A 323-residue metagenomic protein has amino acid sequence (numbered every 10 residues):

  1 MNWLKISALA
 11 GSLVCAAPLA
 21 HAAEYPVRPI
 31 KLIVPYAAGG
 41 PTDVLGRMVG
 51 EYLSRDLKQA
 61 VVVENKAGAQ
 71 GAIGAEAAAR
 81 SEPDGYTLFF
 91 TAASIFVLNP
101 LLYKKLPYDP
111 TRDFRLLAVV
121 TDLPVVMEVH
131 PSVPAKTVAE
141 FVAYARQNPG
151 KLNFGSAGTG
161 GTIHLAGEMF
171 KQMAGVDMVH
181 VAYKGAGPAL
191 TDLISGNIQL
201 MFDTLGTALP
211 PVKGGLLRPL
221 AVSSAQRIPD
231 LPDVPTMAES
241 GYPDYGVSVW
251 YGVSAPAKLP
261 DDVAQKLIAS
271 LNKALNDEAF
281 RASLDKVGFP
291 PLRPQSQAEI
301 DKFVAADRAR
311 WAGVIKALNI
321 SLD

Functional and structural regions predicted by a protein language model:
M1-N2: N-terminal secretory signal peptides that target proteins for export/translocation
K5-A16: Bacterial N-terminal signal peptides
A22-R112, K151-N153, G175-T204, P211 (+2 more regions): N-terminal (or domain-start) structured segment
V27-P29, M173, K213, E239 (+1 more regions): An extracytoplasmic/periplasmic, membrane-proximal ligand-sensing/linker region
V44, M48, I73, A77 (+14 more regions): Extracytoplasmic/secreted proteins, especially bacterial periplasmic and envelope-associated proteins
R80-Y86, L101-P188, M237, W250-S283: Hinge/capping helix and adjacent helix->loop/strand transition within the periplasmic-binding protein
A93-S94, D122, S132, T159 (+2 more regions): Solvent-exposed coil/turn segments that connect beta secondary-structure elements in extracytoplasmic/periplasmic
F96-K105, H164, K171-M173, L200-V234: A ligand-binding cleft/hinge motif common to bilobed small-molecule-binding domains
